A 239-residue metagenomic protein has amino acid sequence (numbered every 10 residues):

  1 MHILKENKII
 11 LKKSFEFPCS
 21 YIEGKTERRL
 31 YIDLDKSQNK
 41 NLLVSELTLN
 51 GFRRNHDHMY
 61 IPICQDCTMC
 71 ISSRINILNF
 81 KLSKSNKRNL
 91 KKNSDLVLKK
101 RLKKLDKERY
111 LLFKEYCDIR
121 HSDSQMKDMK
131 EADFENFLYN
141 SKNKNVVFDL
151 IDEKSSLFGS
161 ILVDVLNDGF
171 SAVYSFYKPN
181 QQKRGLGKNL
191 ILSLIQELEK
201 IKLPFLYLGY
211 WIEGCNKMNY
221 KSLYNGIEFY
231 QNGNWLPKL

Functional and structural regions predicted by a protein language model:
M1-N86, N93: Intrinsically disordered, low-complexity, positively biased terminal segments
S14-E16, T26-E46, R54, E108 (+4 more regions): Acyl-donor binding region in acyl/amide transferases
R53, H58-D66, S73-K183, L223: A conserved beta-strand-loop-helix scaffold within acyl/acetyltransferase catalytic domains
P62, I71-L78, F205-L239: Active-site/acyl-donor-binding loops of N-acyltransferases
F80-K91, I195, Q231-K238: Short, basic, helix/turn surface patches
S141-N143, I201, P237-L239: Generic structural signal for short, solvent-exposed loop/turn connectors between secondary structure elements
